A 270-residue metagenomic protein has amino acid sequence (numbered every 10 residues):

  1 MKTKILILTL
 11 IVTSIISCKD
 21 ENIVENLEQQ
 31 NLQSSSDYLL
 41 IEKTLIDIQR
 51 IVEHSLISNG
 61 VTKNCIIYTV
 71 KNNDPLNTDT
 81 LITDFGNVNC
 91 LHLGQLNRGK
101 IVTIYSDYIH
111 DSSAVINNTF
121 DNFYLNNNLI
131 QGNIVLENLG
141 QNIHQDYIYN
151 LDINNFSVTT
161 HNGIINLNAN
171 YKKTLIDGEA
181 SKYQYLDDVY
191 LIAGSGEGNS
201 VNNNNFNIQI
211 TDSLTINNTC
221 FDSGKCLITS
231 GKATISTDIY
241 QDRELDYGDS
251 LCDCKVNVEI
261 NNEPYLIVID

Functional and structural regions predicted by a protein language model:
M1-I5, D20: Positively charged n-region of N-terminal signal peptides that target proteins for export
I5-I11: Sec-dependent signal peptide hydrophobic core
S14-S17: C-terminal motif of bacterial Sec signal peptides marking the signal peptidase cleavage site
K19-D270: Low-complexity, intrinsically disordered segments exposed to solvent
